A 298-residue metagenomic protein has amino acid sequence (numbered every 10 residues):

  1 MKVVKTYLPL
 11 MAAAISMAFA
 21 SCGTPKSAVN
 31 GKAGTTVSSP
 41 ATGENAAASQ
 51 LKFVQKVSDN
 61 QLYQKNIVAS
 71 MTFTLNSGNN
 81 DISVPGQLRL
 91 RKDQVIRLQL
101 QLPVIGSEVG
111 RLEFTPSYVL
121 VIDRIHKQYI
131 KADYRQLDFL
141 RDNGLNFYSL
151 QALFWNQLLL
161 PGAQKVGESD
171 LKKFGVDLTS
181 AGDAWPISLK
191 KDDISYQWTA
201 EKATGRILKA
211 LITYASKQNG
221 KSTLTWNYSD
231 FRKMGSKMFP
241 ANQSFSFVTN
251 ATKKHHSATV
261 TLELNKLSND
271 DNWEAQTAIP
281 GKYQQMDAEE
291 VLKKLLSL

Functional and structural regions predicted by a protein language model:
M1-M11: Bacterial N-terminal signal peptides that target proteins for export
A18-S21: C-terminal motif of bacterial Sec signal peptides marking the signal peptidase cleavage site
G23-N80, A288-L298: N-terminal leader/targeting segments and the immediate start of mature chains
T24-P25, V166-K282: Gly/Pro-enriched, hydrophobic low-complexity segments that function as extracytoplasmic propeptides/linkers
K26, V95-Y148, A152, A288: An acidic-aromatic
L51-F53, R124-S195: Flexible, processing/modification-adjacent segments and terminal tails in exported/periplasmic/extracellular proteins
D59-I67, G78-I82, R89-R91, L112 (+1 more regions): Edge/loop elements at the starts and ends of beta-strands within beta-rich repeat scaffolds
F73-S77, L102-V104, F247: Transmembrane beta-strands of outer-membrane beta-barrel pores
